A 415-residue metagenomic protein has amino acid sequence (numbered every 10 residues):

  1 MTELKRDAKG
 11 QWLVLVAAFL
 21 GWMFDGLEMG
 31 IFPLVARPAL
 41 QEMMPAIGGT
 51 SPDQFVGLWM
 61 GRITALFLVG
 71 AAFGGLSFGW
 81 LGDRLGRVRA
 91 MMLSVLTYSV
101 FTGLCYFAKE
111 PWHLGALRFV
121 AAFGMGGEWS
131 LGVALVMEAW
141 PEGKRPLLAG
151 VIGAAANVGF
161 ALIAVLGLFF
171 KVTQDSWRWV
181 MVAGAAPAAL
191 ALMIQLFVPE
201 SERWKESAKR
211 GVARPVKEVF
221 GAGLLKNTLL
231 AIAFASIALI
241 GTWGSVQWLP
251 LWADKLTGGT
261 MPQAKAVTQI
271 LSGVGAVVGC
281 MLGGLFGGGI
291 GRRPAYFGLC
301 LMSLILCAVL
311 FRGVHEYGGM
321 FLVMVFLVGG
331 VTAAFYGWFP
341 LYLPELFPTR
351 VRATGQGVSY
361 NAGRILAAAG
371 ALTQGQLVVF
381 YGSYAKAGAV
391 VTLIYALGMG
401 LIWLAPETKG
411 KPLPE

Functional and structural regions predicted by a protein language model:
M1-L34: Cytosolic juxtamembrane N-terminal segment immediately preceding the first transmembrane helix of multi-pass
P33-L34, L224-V277, A367, A371: Extracytoplasmic gate region of multi-pass secondary transporters
A36-F73: Extracellular/periplasmic helix-loop-helix junction of adjacent transmembrane segments in MFS-like secondary
F73-K109: Conserved MFS/SLC helix-loop-helix module at the cytosolic interface between two early adjacent transmembrane helices
R84-V95, G288-C300: Cytoplasmic membrane-interface "Motif A"-like loop-to-helix N-cap segments of 12-TM Major Facilitator Superfamily
G86, F107-H113, P141, G291 (+1 more regions): Helix-breaking motifs and short loop linkers at transmembrane-helix boundaries and internal kinks in secondary membrane
L96-K109, L301-E316: C-terminal ends and interior cores of transmembrane alpha-helices in multi-pass membrane transporters/permeases
K144-V172, P187, Y360-A371: Glycine-rich segments within core transmembrane alpha-helices of 12-TM secondary carriers
